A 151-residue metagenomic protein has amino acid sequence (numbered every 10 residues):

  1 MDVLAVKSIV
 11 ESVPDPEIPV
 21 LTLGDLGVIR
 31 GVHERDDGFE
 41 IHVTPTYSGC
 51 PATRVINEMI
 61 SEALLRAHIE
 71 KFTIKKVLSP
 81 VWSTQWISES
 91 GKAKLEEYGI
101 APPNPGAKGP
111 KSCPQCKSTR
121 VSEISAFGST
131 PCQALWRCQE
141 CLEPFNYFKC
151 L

Functional and structural regions predicted by a protein language model:
M1-L151: Domain-level signature for proteins that mediate thiol-based redox and metal-cofactor handling
